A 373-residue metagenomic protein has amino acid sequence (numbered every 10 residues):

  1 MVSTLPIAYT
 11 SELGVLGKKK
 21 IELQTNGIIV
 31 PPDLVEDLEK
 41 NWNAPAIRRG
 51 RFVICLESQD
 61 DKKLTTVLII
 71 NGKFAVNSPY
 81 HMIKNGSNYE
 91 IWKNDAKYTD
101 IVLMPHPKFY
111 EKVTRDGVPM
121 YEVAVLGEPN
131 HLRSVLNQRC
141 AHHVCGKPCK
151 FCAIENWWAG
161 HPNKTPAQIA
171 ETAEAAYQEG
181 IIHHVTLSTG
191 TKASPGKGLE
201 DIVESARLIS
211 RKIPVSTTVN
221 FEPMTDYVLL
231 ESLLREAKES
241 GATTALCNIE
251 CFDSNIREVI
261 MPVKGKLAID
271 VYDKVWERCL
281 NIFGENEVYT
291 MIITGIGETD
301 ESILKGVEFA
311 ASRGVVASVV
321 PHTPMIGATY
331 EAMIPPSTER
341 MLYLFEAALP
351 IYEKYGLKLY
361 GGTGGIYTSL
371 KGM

Functional and structural regions predicted by a protein language model:
M1-W92, R278, I282, E301-M373: Auxiliary Fe-S-binding modules of radical SAM enzymes
D61-K150, E155-A159, G365-Y367: N-terminal [4Fe-4S]-dependent radical SAM core
H143-V144, D253-R257, I326-T329: Short acidic/His/Gly/Ser-rich catalytic and metal-binding motifs that mark active-site loops of diverse hydrolases
P148, I181, G241, G284 (+1 more regions): Short loop/turn motifs at secondary-structure junctions
A153-E171, A176-L233, A237-V275, Y289 (+1 more regions): Core AdoMet radical
P214-V215, P262, G284, E353-G356: Residue-level recognition of short, structured coil/turn motifs that connect secondary structure elements
S216-V228, W276-E301, V320-G327: Conserved strand-turn element in the central/C-terminal portion of the radical SAM core barrel that lines
V228-E239, T294-S312, L370-K371: Catalytic cores of alpha/beta
